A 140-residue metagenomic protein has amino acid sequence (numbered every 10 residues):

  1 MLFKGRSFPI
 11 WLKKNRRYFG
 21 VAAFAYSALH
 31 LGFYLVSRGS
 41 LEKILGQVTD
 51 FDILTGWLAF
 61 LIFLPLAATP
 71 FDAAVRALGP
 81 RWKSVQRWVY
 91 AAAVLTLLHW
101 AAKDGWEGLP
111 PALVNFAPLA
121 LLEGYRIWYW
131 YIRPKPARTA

Functional and structural regions predicted by a protein language model:
M1-A140: Membrane-embedded alpha-helical bundles that constitute the cytochrome b-like, heme-associated redox core of multi-pass
